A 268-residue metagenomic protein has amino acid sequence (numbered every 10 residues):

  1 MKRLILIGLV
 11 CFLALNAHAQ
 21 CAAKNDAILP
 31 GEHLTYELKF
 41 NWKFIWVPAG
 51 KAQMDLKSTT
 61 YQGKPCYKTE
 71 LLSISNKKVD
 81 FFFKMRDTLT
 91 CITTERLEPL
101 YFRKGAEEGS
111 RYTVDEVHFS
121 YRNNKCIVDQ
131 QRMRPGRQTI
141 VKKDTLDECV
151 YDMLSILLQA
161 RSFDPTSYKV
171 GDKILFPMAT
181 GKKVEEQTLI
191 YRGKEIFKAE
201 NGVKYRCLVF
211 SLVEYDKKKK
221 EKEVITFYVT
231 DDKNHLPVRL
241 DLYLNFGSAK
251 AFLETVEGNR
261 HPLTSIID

Functional and structural regions predicted by a protein language model:
L4-L15: Sec-dependent N-terminal signal peptides
C11, A160-F163: Alpha-helix boundary/capping residues
Q20-Y121, D164-D268: Acidic, serine/threonine-rich low-complexity disordered tracts
V117-L158: Hydrophobic, well-structured mid-protein blocks that either form specific transmembrane helices
